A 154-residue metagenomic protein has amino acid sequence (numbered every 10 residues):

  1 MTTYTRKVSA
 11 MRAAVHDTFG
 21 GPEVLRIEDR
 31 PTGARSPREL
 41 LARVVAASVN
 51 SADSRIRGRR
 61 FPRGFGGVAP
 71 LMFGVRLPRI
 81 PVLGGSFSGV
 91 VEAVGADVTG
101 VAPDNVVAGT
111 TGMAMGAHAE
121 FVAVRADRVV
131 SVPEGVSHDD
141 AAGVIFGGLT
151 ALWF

Functional and structural regions predicted by a protein language model:
T2-A10: Short, Lys/Arg-enriched N-terminal segments with co-localized hydrophobic residues within the first ~10-30 amino acids
A10-R12, I27-D29, L41, S88: Conserved beta-strand residues within beta-sheet cores
P22-P31, G85: Short glycine/threonine/proline-enriched tight-turn/helix- or strand-capping micro-motif at secondary-structure
G33-S48, P62-M113: Glycine-rich beta-strand-centered segment in the early N-terminal region that forms part of a ligand/cofactor-binding
A52-S54: Cytochrome P450 core scaffold surrounding the K-helix E-X-X-R motif and the conserved "meander" helix-loop region
P70-L71, R128-H138: Glycine/charged-rich beta-loop-alpha catalytic/anionic-binding loops adjacent to active sites
G112-A126: A structural motif shared across PLP-dependent enzymes of the aminotransferase-like
E134-F154: A glycine-rich, Thr/Ser-enriched phosphate-binding loop motif common to dinucleotide/cofactor-binding enzymes
